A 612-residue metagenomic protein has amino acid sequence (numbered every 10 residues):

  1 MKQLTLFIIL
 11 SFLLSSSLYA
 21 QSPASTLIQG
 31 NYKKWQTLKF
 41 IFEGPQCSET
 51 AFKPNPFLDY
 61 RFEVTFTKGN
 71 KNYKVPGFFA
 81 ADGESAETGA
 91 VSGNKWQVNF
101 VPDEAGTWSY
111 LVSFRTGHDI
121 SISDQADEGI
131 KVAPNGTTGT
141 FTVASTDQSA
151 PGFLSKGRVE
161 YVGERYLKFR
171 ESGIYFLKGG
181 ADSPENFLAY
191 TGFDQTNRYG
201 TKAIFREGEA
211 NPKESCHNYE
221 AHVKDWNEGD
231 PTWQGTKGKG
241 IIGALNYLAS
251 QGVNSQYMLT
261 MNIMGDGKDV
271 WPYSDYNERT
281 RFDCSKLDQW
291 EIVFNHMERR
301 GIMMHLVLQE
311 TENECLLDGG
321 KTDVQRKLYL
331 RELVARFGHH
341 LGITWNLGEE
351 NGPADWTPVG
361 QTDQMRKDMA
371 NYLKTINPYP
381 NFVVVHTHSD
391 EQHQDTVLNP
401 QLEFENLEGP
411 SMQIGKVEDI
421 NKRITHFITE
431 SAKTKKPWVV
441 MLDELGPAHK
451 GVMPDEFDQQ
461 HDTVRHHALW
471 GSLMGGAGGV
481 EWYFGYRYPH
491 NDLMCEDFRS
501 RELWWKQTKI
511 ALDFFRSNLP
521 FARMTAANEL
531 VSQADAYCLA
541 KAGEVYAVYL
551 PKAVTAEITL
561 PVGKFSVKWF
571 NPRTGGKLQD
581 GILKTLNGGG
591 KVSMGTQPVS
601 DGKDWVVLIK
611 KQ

Functional and structural regions predicted by a protein language model:
M1-L4, F337: Positively charged n-region of N-terminal signal peptides that target proteins for export
F7-S16: Bacterial N-terminal signal peptides
Q21-G69, P76, V132-S145, L530 (+1 more regions): Non-catalytic, glycine-rich low-complexity segments
K34, A51-F62, V75-V143: Ligand-binding face of N-terminal immunoglobulin V-set domains in extracellular IgSF glycoproteins
L38, W96-V98, G590-V592: Short strand-edge motifs at loop-to-beta-strand transitions and within beta-strands of extracellular beta-rich domains
S48-E49, V439-V440, P447-G451, H461-I582 (+1 more regions): Aromatic- and carboxylate-lined catalytic core of secreted/periplasmic carbohydrate-active enzymes
R61, G117-D119, V132, G136-T138 (+3 more regions): Active-site mouth of glycoside hydrolases
L328, E349-S500: Extracellular glycoside hydrolase catalytic/binding regions
